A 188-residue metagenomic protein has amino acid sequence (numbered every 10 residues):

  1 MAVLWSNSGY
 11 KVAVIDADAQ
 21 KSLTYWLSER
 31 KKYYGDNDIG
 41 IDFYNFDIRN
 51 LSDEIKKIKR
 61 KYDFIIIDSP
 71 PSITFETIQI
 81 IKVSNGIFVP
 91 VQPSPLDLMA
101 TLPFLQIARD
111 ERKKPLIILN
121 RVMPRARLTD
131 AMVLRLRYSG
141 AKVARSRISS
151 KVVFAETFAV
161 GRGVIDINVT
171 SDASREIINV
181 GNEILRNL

Functional and structural regions predicted by a protein language model:
V3-I66, P71-F75, T157-A159, V164-D166: P-loop/Walker-type NTP enzyme "switch/lid" segment
V14, V89, I117-L119: Structural beta-sheet core signal
A19-K21, P95, V122-A126, V152-V153: Conserved nucleotide-binding/hydrolysis micro-motifs of P-loop NTPases
S72-P95: Inter-motif core of Ras-like GTPase G domains
L98-N120: Conserved C-terminal guanine-recognition region of P-loop GTPase G domains, centered on the G4
M123, V133-G163: Beta-strand-loop-alpha "switch" segments that mediate conformational coupling across diverse proteins
A155-G181: Inter-lobe coupling/hinge region of RecA-like P-loop helicase motors
